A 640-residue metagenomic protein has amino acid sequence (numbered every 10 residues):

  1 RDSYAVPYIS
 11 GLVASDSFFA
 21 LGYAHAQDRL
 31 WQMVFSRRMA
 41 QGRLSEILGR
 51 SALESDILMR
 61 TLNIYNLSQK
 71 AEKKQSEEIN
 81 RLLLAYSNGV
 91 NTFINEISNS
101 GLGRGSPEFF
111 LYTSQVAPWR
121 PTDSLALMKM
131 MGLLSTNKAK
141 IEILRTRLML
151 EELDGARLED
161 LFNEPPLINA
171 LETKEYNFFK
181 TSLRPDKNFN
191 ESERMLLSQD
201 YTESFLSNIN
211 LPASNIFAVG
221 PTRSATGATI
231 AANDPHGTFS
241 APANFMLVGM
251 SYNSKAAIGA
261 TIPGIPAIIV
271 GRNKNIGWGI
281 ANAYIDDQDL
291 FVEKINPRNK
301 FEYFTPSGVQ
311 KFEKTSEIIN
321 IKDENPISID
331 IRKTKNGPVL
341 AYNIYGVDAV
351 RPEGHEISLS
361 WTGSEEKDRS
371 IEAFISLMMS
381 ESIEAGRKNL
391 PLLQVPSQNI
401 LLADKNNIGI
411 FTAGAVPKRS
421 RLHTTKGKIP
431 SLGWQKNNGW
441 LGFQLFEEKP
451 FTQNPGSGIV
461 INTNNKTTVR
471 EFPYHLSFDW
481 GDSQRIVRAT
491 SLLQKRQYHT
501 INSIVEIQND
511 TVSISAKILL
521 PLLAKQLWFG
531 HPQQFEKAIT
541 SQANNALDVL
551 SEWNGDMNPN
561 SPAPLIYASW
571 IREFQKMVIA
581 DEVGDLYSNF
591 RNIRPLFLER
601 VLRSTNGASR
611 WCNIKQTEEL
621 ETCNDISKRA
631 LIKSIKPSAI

Functional and structural regions predicted by a protein language model:
R1-I230, P235-T238, G259, E573: Substrate-recognition/specificity elements adjacent to catalytic centers across diverse enzyme folds
P7, G11, D16-Y65, G279-D330 (+4 more regions): Gly/Pro-rich active-site capping loops and adjacent beta-alpha segments that organize cofactor/substrate pockets
E54, N63-N66, S87-N88, E372-S397 (+2 more regions): Proteins synthesized as precursors that undergo proteolytic processing into mature forms
S68-E77, I230, E366-S376, V469-L476 (+2 more regions): Glycine- and acidic
K74-S98, T222, G227, P235-T238 (+3 more regions): Structured, non-membrane catalytic/scaffold regions adjacent to prosthetic-group chemistry
I209-L211, N215, M250-P263, A267 (+3 more regions): Glycine- and hydrophobic-rich flexible loops that cap the catalytic core of alpha/beta enzyme folds
P338-L340, A349, H355, L393-R496 (+4 more regions): Hydrophobic alpha-helical segments
L565-I640: Charged, long alpha-helical assembly modules
